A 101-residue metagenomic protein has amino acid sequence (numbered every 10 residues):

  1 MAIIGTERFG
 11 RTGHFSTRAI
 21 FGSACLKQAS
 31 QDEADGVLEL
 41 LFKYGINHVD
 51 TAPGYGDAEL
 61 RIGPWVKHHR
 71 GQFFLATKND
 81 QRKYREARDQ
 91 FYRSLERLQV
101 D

Functional and structural regions predicted by a protein language model:
M1-F73: N-terminal binding-site loop/beta-alpha segment at the start of enzyme catalytic domains that lines or forms
A29-D32, E39, K43, R82-D101: Glycine/proline-rich, positively charged, aromatic-decorated active-site loop/lid region on the catalytic face
Q72-K83: A short, structured active-site edge motif that brings together acidic residues
